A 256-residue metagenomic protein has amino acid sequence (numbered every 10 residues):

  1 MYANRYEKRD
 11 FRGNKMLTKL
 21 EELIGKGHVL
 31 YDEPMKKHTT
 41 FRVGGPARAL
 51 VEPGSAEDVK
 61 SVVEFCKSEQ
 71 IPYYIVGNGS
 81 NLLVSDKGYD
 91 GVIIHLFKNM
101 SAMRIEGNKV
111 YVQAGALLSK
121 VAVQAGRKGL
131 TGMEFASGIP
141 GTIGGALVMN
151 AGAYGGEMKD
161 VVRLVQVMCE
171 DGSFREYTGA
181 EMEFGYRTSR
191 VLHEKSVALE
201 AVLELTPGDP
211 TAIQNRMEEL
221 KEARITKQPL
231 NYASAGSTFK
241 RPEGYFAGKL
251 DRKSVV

Functional and structural regions predicted by a protein language model:
K15, K36, G54-E57, A116 (+8 more regions): Conserved active-site and cofactor/substrate-binding residues in soluble primary-metabolism enzymes
M16-I143: Anion-binding (especially nucleotide phosphate/pyrophosphate-binding) glycine-rich loop and adjoining beta-alpha core
G25, K37, A47, N99 (+7 more regions): A generic structural signal for well-ordered coil/turn residues at beta-strand boundaries that shape enzyme active-site
L30-Y31, L82, M168-V256: Phosphate/pyrophosphate- and phosphate-bearing ligand-binding catalytic cores of soluble enzymes
G44-G45, V51-A56, L83-S101, V148-G179 (+1 more regions): Structural signature of FAD isoalloxazine-binding scaffolds in flavoprotein oxidoreductases
A122-R163, C169, S234: A gly/ser-rich beta-alpha-beta helix-loop segment of oxidoreductase catalytic cores
